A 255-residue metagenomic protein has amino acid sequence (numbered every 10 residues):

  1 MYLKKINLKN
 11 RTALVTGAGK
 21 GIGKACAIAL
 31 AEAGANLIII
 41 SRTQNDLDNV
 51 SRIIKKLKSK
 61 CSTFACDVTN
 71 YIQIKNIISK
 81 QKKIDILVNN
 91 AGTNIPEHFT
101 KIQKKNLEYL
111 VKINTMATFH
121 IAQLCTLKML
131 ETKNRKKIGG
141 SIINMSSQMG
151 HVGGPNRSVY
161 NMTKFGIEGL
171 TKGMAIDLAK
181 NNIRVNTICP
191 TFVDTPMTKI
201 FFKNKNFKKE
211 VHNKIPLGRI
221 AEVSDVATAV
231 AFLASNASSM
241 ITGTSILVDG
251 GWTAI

Functional and structural regions predicted by a protein language model:
Y2-K4, V152, A231, T242-I255: Short C-terminal tail/terminal secondary-structure segment of NAD(P)H-dependent dehydrogenase/reductase domains
T12, G19-G21: Conserved glycine-rich cofactor-binding loop
N45, F64-N76, K104, D225: The beta1-alpha1 cofactor-binding region of Rossmann-like NAD(H)/NADP(H)-dependent oxidoreductases
H98-F99, Q103-V111, V211: Substrate-binding pocket helix/loop in short-chain dehydrogenase/reductase
A122, T163, T171: Active-site helix of classical SDR
S147: Residue(s) in the substrate-gating loop at a strand-loop-helix junction that position the organic substrate next
A179, R184, I241-G243: Short, small/polar-rich loop/turn modules that mediate ligand/substrate recognition or access, typified
